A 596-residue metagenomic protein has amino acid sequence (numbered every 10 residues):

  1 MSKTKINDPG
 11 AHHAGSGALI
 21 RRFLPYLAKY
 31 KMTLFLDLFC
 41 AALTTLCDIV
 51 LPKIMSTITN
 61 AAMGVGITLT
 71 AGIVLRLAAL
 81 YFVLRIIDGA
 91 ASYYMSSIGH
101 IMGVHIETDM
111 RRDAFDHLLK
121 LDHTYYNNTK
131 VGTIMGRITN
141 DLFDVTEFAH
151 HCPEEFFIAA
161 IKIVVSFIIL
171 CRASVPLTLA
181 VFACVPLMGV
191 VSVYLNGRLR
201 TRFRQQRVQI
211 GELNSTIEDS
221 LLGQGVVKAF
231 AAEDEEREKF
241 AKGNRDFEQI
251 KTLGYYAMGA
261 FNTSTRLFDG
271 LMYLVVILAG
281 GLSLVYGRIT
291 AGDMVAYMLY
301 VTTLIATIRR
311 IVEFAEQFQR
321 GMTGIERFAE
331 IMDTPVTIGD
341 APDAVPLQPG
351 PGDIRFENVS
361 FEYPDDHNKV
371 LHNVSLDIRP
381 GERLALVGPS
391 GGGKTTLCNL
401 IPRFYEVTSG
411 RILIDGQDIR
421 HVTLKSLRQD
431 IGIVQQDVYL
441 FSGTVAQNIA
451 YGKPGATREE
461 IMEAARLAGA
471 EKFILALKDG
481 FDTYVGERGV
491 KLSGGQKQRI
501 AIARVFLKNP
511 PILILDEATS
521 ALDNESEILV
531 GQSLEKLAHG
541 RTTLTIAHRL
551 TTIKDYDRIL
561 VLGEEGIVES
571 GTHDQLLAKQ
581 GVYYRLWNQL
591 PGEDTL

Functional and structural regions predicted by a protein language model:
G10, L19, L27, M95 (+3 more regions): Juxtamembrane loop-to-helix connectors within ABC transporter transmembrane domains
K31, H123-T124, N140-A149, P153 (+10 more regions): An intracellular "coupling" helix at the cytosolic face of ABC transporter transmembrane type-1 domains
L34-A91, C171-P176, G287-A291: Transmembrane helix-loop-helix hairpins at lipid-water interfaces of multipass membrane proteins, especially the type-1
F39, C47, L51, A91 (+3 more regions): Hydrophobic alpha-helical transmembrane segments of ABC transporter permease domains
F39-C40, L84-G103, E154-I161, A180-Q206 (+5 more regions): Alpha-helical transmembrane segments of multi-pass membrane proteins
M63-G66, T70-R76, I169-A183, L253-E326 (+1 more regions): Helix-loop-helix
A114, L118, V227, F328 (+1 more regions): Helix-loop junctions and hydrophobic alpha-helical segments within the transmembrane domains of large membrane
L347-L596: ABC-type nucleotide-binding domain
